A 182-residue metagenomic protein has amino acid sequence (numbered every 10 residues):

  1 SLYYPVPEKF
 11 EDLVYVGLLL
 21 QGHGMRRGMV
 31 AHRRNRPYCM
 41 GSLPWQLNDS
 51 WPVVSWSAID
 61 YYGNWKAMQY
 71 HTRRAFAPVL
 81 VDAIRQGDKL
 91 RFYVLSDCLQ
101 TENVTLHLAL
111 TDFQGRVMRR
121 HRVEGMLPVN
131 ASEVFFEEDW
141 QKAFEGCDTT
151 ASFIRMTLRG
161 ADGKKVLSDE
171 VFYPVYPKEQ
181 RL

Functional and structural regions predicted by a protein language model:
S1-E102, H107, L127: Substrate-binding clefts and catalytic carboxylate motifs of secreted carbohydrate-active enzymes
D49-S50, L99-Q100, F113-G115, A161-G163: Short, glycine-/Ser/Thr-/acidic-enriched flexible segments
A77-P78, L90-R91, R119-V123, D139-Q141 (+1 more regions): Short structured motifs
V81, L95, A131, P177-Q180: A generic alpha-helix propensity feature with a strong bias for hydrophobic helices
Q86, Q114, E124, R159-D162: Feature targets compositionally biased, intrinsically disordered low-complexity regions with long contiguous runs
V104, D139-L182: Terminal connector regions
L106-D148: Intrinsically disordered, low-complexity Pro/Gly/Ser/Thr-rich segments with frequent PxxP/GP/PP motifs and embedded
